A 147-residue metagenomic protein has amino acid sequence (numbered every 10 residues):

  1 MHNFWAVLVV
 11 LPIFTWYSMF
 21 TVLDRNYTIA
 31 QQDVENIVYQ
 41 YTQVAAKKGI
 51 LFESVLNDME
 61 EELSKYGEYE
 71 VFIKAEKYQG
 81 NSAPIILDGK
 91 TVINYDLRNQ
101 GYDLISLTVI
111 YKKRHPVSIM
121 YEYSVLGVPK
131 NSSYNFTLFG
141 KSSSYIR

Functional and structural regions predicted by a protein language model:
M1-D58: Alpha-helical assembly-interface signal, strongest on the long, hydrophobic N-terminal helix that forms
K48-R147: Short, conserved structural patches
